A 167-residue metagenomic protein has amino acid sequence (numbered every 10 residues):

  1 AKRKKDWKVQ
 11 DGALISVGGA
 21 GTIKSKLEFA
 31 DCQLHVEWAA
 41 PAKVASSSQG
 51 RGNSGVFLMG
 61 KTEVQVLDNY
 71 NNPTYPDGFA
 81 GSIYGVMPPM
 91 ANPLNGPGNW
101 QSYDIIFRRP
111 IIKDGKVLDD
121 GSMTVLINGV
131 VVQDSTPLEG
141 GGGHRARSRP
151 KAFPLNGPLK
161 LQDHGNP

Functional and structural regions predicted by a protein language model:
A1-P167: Carbohydrate-interacting regions of secretory-pathway proteins
